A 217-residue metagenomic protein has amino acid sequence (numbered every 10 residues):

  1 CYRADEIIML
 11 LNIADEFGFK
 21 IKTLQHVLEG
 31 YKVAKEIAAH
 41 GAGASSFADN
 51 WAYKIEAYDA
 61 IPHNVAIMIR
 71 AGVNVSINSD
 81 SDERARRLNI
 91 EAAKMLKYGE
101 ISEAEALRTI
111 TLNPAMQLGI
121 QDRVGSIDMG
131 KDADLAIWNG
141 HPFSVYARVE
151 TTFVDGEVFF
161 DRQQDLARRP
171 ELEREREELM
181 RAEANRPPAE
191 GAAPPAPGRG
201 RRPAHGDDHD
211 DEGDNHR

Functional and structural regions predicted by a protein language model:
C1-H26: Metal-dependent enolase-superfamily TIM-barrel catalytic cores that perform enediolate-based chemistry
Y2-R3, Q25-L28, K54-I61: A general structural motif
A4-I8, V27-A34, R84-A85: Active-site environment of divalent metal-dependent phosphoester hydrolases
I7-A14, V33-A38, A92: Distinct, well-ordered alpha-helical segments
M9-N12, R87-I90, A147-V149, Q164: Short acidic, glycine/serine/threonine-rich loops at helix termini
K35-A38, A42-W138, A147, V158: His/Asp/Glu-enriched, well-ordered alpha-helical/loop segment that forms or immediately abuts the divalent-metal
P142: Small/polar (Gly/Ser/Thr/Ala-rich) solvent-exposed segments that form structured loops/beta-strands/short helices used
T151-R217: Extracellular/periplasmic ectodomains of large secreted or surface enzymes and adhesion receptors
